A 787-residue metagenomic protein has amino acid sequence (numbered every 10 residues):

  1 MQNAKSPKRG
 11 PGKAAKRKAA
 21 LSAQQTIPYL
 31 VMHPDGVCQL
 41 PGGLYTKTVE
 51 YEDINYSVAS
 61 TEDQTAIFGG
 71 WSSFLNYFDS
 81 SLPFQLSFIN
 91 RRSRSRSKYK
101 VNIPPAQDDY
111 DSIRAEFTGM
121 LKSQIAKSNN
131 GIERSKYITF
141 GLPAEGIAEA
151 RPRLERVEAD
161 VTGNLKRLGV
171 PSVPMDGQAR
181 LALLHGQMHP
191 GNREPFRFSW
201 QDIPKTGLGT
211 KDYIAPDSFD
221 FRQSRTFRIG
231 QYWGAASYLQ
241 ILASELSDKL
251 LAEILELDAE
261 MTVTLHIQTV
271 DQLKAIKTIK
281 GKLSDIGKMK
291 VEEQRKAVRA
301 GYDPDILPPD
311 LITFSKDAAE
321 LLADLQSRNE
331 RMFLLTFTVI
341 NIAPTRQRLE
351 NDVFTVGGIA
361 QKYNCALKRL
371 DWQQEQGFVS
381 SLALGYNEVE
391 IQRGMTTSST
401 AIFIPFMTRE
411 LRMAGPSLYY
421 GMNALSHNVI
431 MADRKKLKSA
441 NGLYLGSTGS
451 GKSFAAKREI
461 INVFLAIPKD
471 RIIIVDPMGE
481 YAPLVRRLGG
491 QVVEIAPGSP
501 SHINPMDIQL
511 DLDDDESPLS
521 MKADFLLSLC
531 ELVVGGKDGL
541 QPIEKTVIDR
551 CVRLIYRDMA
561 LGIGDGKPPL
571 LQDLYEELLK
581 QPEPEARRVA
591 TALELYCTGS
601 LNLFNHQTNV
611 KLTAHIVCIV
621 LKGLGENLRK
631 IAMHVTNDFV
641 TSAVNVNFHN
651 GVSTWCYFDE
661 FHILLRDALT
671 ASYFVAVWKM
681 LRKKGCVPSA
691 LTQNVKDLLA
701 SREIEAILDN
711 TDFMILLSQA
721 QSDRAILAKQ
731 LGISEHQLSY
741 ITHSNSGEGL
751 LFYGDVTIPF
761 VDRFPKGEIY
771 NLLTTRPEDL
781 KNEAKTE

Functional and structural regions predicted by a protein language model:
M1-F406: Extended, folded cores of ATP/NTP-driven motor/assembly subunits in large transport and secretion machines
I54, T61-S80, R91, L255 (+10 more regions): P-loop NTPase motor domains
Y444: Hydrophobic anchor at the beta1->P-loop junction of P-loop NTPases
S447: P-loop (Walker A) phosphate-binding loop of NTP-binding proteins
S450-N504: Walker A/P-loop NTP-binding active-site region of P-loop NTPases, recognizing the glycine-rich GxxxxGKT/S
G489-V493, E703-L716: A short helix-turn-beta junction within AAA+ P-loop NTPase domains corresponding to the substrate/partner-engaging
T692: H-loop/switch region of ABC-family ATPase nucleotide-binding domains
L731-T786: Conserved P-loop NTPase
